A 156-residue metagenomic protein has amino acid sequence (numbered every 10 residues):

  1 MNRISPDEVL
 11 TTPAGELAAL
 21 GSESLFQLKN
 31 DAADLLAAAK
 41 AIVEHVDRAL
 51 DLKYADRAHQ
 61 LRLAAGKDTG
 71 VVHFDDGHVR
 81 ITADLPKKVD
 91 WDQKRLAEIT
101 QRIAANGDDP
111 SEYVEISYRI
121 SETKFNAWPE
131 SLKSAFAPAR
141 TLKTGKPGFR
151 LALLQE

Functional and structural regions predicted by a protein language model:
N2-R3: Long, low-complexity intrinsically disordered regions in eukaryotic proteins
V9-V72, V79-R80, L85: Contiguous, amphipathic alpha-helical segments that mediate oligomerization or scaffolding in large protein assemblies
G77-E156: Charged, polyampholytic interaction/assembly segments that form long, compositionally biased interfaces
